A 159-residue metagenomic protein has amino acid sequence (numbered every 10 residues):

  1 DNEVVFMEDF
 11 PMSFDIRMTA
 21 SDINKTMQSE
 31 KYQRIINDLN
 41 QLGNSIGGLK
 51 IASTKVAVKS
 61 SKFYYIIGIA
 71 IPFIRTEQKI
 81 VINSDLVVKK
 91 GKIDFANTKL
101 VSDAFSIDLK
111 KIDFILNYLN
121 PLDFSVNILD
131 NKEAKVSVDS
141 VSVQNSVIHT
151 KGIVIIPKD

Functional and structural regions predicted by a protein language model:
D1-D159: Extracellular/lumenal and peripheral-membrane lipid-interaction modules
